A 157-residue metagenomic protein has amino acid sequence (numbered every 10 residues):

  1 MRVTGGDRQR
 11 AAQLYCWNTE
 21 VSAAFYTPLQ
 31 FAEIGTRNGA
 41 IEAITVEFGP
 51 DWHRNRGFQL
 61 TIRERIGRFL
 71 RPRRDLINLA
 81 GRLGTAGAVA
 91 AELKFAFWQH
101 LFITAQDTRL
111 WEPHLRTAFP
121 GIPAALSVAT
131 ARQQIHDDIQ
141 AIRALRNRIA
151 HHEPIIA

Functional and structural regions predicted by a protein language model:
M1-A157: Amphipathic alpha-helical interface elements
